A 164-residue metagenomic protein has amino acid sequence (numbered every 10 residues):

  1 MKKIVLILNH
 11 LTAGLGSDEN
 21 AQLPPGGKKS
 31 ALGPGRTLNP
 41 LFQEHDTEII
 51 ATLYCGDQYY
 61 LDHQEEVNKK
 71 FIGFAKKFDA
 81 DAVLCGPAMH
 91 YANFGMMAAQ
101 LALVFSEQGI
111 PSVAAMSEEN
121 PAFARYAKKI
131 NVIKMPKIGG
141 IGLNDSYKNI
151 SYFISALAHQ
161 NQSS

Functional and structural regions predicted by a protein language model:
M1-S164: An N-terminal assembly and electron-transfer interface module characteristic of large anaerobic redox and radical
